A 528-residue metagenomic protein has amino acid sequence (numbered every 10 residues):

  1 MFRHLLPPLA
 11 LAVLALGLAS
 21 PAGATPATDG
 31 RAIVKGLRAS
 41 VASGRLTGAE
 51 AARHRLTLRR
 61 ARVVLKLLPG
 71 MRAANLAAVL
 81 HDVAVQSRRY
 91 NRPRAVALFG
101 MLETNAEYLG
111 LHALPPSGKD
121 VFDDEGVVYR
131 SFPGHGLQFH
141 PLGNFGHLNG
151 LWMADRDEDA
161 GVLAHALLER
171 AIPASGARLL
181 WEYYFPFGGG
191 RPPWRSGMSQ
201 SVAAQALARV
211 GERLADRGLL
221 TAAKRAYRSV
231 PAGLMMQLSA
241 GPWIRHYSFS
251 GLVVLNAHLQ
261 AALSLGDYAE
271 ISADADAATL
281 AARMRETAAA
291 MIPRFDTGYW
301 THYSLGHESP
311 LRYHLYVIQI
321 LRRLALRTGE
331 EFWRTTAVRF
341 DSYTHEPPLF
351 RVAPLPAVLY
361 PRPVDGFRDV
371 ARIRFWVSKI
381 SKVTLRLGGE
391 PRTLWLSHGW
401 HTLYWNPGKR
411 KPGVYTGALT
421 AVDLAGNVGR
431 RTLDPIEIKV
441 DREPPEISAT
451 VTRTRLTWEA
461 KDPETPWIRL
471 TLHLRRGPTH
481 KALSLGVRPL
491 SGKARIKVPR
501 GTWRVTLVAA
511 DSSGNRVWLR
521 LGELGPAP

Functional and structural regions predicted by a protein language model:
T25-L142, M153-Y183, P348: Low-complexity, Ser/Thr/Pro/Gly-enriched N-terminal "stalk/linker" regions
V63, V85-R89, F145-D157, S201-D216 (+2 more regions): Well-ordered alpha-helical scaffold segments within catalytic/enzyme domains
A106-L137, D157-L180, L220-S239, A275-W300 (+1 more regions): Long, well-ordered core segments of solenoidal/helical folds
P116-G136, A177-S196, L238-A257, D296-I320: Carbohydrate-binding/catalytic loop surfaces
F350, L433-P445, G522-P528: Flexible, low-complexity linkers/stalks enriched in Thr/Pro that connect modular domains
I373-S381, D423, E459-P466, D511: Extracellular acidic, Ser/Thr/Pro-rich low-complexity tracts
E390-Y415, T479-G501: Glycine-centered tight-turn motifs at strand-turn-strand junctions
V422-V428, A510-N515: Short, solvent-exposed loop/turn segments at the edges of extracellular beta-sandwich modules
